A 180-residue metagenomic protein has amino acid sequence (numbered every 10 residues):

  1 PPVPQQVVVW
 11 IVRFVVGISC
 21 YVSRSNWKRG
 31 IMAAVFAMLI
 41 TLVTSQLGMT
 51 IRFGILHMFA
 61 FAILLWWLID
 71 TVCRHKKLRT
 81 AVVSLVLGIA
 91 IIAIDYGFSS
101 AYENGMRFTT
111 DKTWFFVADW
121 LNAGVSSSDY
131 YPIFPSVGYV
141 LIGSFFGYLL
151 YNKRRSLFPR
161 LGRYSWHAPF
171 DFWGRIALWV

Functional and structural regions predicted by a protein language model:
P1-V180: Alpha-helical transmembrane segments and their immediate juxtamembrane cytosolic regions
